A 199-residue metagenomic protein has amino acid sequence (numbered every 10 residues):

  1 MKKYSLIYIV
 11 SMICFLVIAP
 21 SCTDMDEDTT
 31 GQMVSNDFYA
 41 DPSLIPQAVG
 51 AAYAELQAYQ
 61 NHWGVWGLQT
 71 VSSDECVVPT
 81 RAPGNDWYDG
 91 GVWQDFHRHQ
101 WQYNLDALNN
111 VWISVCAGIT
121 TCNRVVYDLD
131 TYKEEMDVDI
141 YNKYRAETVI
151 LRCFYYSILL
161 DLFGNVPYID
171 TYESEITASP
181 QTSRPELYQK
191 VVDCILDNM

Functional and structural regions predicted by a protein language model:
M1-T30: Bacterial Sec-dependent N-terminal signal peptides
S11, I18, S72, V78-P79 (+1 more regions): N-terminal non-cleavable signal-anchor helices
V17, S21-C22, V115-C116, K190-V192: Long, intrinsically disordered, low-complexity segments
S21-T70: Membrane-proximal, proline-rich intrinsically disordered regions
D26-D28, L160-T171: Short, well-structured active-site flanking segments
G31-V34, W101-Y103, D170-I176: Short linear capping/connector segments at secondary-structure termini
P46, G50, A54-Y59, N85-F163 (+2 more regions): Conserved, well-structured interaction surfaces
W63-G84, L159-L160, P167: Short, solvent-exposed turn/loop segments enriched in Gly/Ser/Thr/Pro and often Arg
